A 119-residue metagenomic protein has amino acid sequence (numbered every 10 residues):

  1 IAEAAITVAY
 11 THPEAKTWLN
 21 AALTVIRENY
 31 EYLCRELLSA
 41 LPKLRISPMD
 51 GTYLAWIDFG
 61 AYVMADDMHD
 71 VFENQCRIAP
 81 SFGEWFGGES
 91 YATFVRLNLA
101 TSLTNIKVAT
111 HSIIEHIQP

Functional and structural regions predicted by a protein language model:
E3, L23-C34, I46-F59: Conserved glycine-rich beta-strand-loop-beta hairpin in the small C-terminal domain of fold type I
E3-T24, L38-L41: Amphipathic alpha-helix from the class-I
A4-V8, V25, Y32, D67 (+3 more regions): Alpha-helical elements of Rossmann-like donor-binding domains used by nucleotide-donor carbohydrate transfer enzymes
T11, D58-G60, A100-S102: Residue-level recognition of strand-loop junctions within catalytic nucleotide-signaling folds
A15-K16, A61-V63: Short helix-loop capping/hinge motifs at secondary-structure junctions, enriched in acidic/polar residues
V71-A79, G87-P119: PLP-dependent enzyme catalytic core of the Aspartate aminotransferase-like
